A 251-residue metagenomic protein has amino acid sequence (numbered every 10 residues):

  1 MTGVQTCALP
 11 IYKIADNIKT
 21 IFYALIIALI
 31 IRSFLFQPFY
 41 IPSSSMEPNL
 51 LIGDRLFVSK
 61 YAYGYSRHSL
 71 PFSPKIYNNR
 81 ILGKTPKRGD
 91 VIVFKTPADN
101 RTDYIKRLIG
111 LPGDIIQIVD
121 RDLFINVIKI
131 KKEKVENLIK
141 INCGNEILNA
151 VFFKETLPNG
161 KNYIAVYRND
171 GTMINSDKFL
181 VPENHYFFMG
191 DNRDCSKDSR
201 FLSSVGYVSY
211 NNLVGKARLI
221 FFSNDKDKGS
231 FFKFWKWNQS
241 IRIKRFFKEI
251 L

Functional and structural regions predicted by a protein language model:
T2-L9: Short, small-residue-biased leader/transition segments that mark boundaries at the very start of proteins
A8, A15, T20-I21: N-terminal membrane-anchoring alpha-helices
Y12-A15, P48-L251: Soluble "head" domains of membrane/secretory-pathway proteins
N17, S43-M46: Alpha-helical transmembrane segments in multi-pass membrane proteins
K19-L35: Hydrophobic membrane-insertion alpha-helices, especially the h-region of bacterial N-terminal signal peptides
R32-S44: Aromatic-capped interface at the extracytoplasmic side of an N-terminal signal-anchor transmembrane helix
